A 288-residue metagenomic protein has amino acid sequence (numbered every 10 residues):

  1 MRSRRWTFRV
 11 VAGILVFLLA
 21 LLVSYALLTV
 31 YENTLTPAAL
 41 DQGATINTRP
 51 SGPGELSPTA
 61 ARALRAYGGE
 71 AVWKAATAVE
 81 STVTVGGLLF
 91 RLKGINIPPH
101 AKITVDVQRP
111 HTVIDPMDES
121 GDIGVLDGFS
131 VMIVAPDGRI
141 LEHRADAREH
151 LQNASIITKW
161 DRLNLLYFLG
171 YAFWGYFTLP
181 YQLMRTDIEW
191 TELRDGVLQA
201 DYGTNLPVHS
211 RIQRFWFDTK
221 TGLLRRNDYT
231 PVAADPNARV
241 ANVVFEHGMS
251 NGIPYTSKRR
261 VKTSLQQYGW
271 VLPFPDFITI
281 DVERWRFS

Functional and structural regions predicted by a protein language model:
M1-A20: N-terminal Sec-pathway targeting helices
L19-A38: Membrane-interface motif at the C-terminal end of an N-terminal transmembrane signal
D41-A44, E70, L179-T191, Q267 (+1 more regions): Intrinsically disordered terminal and processing segments
A44-N47, S51, R62-H143, D187-E189: N-terminal mature ectodomain segment of secretory-pathway/periplasmic proteins
S51-P58, V134-L206, A234-D235: Flexible, processing/modification-adjacent segments and terminal tails in exported/periplasmic/extracellular proteins
N96-P98, P116-M117, L183, V208-S210 (+1 more regions): Short solvent-exposed loop/turn micro-motifs enriched in small/polar/acidic residues
E119-D161, P207, Y268-F287: Catalytic loop of the DD-peptidase/beta-lactamase superfamily, centered on the K-T-G motif and neighboring
R194-F287: Gly/Pro-enriched, hydrophobic low-complexity segments that function as extracytoplasmic propeptides/linkers
